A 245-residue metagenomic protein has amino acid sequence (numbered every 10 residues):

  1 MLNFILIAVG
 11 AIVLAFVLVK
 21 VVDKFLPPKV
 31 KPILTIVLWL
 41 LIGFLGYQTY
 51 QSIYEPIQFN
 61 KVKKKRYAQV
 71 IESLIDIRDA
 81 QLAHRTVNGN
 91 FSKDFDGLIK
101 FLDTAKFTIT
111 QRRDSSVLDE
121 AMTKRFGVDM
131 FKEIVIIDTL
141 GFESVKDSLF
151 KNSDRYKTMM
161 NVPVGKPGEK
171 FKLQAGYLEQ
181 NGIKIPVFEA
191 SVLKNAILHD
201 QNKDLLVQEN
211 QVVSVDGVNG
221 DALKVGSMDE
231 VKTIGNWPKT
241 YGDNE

Functional and structural regions predicted by a protein language model:
M1-D23: Membrane-embedded alpha-helical segments of integral membrane proteins
L2-F4, K31, F59-K63: Non-cytosolic membrane-interface motifs at loop->transmembrane helix junctions
L14, I33-T49: Hydrophobic membrane-insertion alpha-helices, especially the h-region of bacterial N-terminal signal peptides
V17-V21, F25, L45-I53: Hydrophobic membrane-targeting alpha-helices
D23-I33: Membrane-interface helix-boundary motifs at transmembrane edges
Y47-Q69: Amphipathic alpha-helical segments typified by the pilin-like N-terminal helix that continues immediately C-terminal
R66-N88: N-terminal alpha-helical signal peptides/signal-anchor transmembrane segments
T86-E245: Low-complexity, acidic interaction segments enriched in glycine
